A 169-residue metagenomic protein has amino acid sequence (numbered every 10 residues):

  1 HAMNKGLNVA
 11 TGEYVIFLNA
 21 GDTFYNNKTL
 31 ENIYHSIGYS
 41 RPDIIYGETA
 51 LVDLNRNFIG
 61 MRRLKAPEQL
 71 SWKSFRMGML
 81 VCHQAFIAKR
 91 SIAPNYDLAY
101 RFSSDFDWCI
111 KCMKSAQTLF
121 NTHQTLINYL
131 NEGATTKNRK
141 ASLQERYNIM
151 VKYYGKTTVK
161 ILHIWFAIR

Functional and structural regions predicted by a protein language model:
H1, H35, N148, K152 (+1 more regions): Charged/polar, solvent-exposed surface patches and flexible loops
H1-N138: Nucleotide-sugar donor-binding/catalytic module of glycosyltransferases that assemble extracellular/cell-envelope
Q117, T125, Y129, T136-K160: Catalytic core of nucleotide-sugar-dependent glycosyltransferases
H163-R169: Charged phosphate-binding loop/patch that engages nucleotide di/tri-phosphates or the phosphate backbone of nucleic
